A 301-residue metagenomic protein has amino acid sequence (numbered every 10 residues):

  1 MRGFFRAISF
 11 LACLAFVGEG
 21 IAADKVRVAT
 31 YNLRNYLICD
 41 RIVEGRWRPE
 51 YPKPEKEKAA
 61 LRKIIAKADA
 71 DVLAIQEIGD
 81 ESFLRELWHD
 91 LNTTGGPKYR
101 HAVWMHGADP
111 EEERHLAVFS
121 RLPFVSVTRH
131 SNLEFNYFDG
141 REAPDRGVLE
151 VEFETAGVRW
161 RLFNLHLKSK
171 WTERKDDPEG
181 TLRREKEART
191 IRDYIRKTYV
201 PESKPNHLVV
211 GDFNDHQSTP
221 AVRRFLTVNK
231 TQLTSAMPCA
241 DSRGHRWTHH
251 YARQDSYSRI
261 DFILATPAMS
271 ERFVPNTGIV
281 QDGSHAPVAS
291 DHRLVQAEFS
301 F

Functional and structural regions predicted by a protein language model:
R6-A15: Bacterial N-terminal signal peptides
G20-T94, W104-E113, A188-R192, K204-N206: N-terminal, active-site-proximal structural segment of metallo-dependent hydrolase catalytic domains
K25-L37, H130, R159-S169: Active-site-proximal beta-strand elements of phosphoester/diester hydrolases
L33, I78, L167, D212-F213: Active-site metal-binding loops of divalent metal-dependent hydrolases
R46-P52, D69-E77, W104-G107, Y137-D139 (+4 more regions): Second-shell loop/turn segments in exported
G79-R161, L165-L167: Structured beta-strand-rich core segments of catalytic domains in phosphoester-bond hydrolases
A143, D193-L208, N214-F301: Metal-dependent phosphoester-hydrolase catalytic domains
T155-R189: Metal-dependent phosphoester/phosphodiester hydrolase catalytic core
